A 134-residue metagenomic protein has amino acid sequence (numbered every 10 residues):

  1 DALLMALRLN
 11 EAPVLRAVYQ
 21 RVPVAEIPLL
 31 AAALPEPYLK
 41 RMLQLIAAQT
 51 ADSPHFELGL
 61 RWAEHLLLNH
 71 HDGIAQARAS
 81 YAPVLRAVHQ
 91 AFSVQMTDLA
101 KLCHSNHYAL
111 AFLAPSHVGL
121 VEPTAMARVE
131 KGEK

Functional and structural regions predicted by a protein language model:
D1-R8, E130-E133: Long, low-complexity, highly charged intrinsically disordered regions
A2-L3, V14-L15, M42, G59: Solenoid-repeat scaffolds in large eukaryotic assemblies
L4-A33: Short, charge-rich amphipathic alpha-helical segments embedded in non-transmembrane helical bundles/solenoids
V22-K134: Extended acidic/polar alpha-helical scaffold segments
